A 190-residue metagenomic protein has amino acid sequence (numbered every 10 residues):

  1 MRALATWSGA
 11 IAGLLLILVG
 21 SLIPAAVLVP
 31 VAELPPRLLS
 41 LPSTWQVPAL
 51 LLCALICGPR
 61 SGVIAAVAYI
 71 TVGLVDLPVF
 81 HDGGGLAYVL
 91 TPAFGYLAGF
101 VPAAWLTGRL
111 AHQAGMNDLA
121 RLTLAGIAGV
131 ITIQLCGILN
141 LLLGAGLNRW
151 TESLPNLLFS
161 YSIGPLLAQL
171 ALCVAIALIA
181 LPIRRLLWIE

Functional and structural regions predicted by a protein language model:
M1-V63: Hydrophobic transmembrane alpha-helices
R2-I23, G85-L141, A177, L181-P182: Short helix-perturbing small/polar motifs within transmembrane alpha-helices
S21-L39, I70-A103: Interfacial aromatic-anchored transmembrane helix boundaries in multi-pass membrane proteins
P24, C57, D76-L77, A111 (+2 more regions): Short helix-capping/hinge motifs at transmembrane helix termini and TM-loop junctions
P30, P35, L39, A114-E190: Membrane-embedded alpha-helical hairpins and interfacial helices in multi-pass inner-membrane proteins
V47, L51, L97-A104, L170-C173: Alpha-helical transmembrane segments of multi-pass membrane proteins
V47-A49, H81-D82, I127: Short hydrophobic "helix-edge" motifs at membrane interfaces and signal-peptide entry regions
G62-A66, L122: Alpha-helical transmembrane segments and their helix-entry boundary regions
